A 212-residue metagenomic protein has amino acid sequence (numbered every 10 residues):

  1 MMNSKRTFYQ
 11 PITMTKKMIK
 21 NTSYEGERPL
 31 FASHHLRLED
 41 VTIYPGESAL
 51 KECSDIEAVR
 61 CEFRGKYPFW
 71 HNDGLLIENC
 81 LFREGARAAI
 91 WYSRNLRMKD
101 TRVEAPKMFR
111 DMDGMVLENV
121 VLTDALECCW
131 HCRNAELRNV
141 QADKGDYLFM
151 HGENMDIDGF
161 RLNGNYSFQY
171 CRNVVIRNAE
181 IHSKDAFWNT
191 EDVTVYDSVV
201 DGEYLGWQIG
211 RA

Functional and structural regions predicted by a protein language model:
M2-F63: N-terminal segments that cap or nucleate solenoid repeat domains
G26-F31, G46-K51, G65-D73, G85-Y92 (+6 more regions): Short glycine/acidic-rich loop motifs that flank beta-strands on beta-rich extracellular proteins
A212: Conserved small/polar residues in nucleotide/adenosyl-binding loops
